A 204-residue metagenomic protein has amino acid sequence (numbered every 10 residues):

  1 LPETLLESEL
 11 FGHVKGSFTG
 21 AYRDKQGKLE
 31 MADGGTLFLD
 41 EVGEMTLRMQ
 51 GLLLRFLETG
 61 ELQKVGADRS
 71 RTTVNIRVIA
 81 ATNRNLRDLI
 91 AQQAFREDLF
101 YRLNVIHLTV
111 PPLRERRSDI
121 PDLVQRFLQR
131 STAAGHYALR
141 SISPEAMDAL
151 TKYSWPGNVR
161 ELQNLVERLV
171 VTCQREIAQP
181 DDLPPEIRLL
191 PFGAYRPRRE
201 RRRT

Functional and structural regions predicted by a protein language model:
L1-I76, R87-N104, E115-Q125: Conserved AAA+ P-loop NTPase core
L10, R198-T204: Intrinsically disordered, low-complexity acidic/proline-/asparagine-rich linker or regulatory tail/stalk regions
G66-R77, R84-R199: Nucleotide-binding/hydrolysis machinery
